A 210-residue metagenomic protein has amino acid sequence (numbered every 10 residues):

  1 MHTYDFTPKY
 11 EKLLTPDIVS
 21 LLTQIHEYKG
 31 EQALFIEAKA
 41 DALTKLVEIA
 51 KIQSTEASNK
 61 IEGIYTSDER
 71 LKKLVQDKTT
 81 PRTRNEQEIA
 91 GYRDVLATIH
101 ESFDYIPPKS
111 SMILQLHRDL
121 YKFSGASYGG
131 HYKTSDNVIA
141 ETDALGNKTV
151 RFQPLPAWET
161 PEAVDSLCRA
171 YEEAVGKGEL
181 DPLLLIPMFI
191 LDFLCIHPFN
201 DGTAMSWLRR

Functional and structural regions predicted by a protein language model:
M1-R210: FIC/Doc superfamily catalytic core
